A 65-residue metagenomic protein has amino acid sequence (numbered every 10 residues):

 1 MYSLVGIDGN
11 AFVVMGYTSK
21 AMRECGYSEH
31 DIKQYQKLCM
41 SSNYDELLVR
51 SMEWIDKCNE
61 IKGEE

Functional and structural regions predicted by a protein language model:
M1-E65: Long, contiguous binding/interaction regions
